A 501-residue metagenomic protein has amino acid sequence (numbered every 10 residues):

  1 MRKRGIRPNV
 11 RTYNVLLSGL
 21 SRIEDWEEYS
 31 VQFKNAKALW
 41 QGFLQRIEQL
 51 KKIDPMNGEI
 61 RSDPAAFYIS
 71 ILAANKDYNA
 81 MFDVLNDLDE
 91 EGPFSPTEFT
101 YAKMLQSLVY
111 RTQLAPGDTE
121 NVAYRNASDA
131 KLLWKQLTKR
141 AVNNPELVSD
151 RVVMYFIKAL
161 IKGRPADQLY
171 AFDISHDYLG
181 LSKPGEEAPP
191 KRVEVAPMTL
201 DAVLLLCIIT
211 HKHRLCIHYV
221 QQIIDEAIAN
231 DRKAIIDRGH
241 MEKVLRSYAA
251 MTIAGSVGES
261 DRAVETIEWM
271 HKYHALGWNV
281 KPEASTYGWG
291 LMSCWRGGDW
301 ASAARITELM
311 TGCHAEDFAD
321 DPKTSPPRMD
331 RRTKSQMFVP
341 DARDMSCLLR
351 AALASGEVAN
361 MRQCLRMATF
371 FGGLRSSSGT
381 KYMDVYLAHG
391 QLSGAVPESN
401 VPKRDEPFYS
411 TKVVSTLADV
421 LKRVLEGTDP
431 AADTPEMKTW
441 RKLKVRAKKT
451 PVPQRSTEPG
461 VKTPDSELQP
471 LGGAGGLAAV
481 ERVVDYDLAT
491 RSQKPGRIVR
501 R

Functional and structural regions predicted by a protein language model:
M1-R501: A basic, Ser/Thr-enriched alpha-helical scaffold prevalent in eukaryotic organelle gene-expression machinery
